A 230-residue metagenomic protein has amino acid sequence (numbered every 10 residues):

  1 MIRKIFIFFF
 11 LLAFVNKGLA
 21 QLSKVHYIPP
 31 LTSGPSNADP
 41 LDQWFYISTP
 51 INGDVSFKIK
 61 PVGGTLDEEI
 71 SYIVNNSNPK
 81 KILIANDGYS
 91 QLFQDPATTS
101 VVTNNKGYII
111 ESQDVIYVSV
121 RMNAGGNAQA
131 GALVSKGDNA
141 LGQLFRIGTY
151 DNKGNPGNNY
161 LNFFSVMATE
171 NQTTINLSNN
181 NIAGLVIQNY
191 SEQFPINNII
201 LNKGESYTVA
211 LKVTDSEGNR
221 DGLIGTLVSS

Functional and structural regions predicted by a protein language model:
M1-S23: Bacterial Sec-dependent N-terminal signal peptides
Q21-S230: Intrinsically disordered, low-complexity linker/terminal regions across diverse proteins
